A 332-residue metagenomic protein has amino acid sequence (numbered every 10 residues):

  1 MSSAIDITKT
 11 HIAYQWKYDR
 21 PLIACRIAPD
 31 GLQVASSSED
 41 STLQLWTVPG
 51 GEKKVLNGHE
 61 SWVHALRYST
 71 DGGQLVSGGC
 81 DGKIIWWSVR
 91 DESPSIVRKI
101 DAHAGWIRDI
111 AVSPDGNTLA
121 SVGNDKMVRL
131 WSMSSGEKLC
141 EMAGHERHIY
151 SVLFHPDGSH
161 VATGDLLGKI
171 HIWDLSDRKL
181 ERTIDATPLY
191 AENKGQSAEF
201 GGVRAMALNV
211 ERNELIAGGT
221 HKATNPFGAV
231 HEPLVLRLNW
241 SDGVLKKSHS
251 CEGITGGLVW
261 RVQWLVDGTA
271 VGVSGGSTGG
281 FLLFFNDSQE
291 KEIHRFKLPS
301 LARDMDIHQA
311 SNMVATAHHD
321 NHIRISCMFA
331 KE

Functional and structural regions predicted by a protein language model:
M1-E332: WD40-repeat beta-propeller superdomains and closely related acidic/aromatic-rich repeat-like regions
